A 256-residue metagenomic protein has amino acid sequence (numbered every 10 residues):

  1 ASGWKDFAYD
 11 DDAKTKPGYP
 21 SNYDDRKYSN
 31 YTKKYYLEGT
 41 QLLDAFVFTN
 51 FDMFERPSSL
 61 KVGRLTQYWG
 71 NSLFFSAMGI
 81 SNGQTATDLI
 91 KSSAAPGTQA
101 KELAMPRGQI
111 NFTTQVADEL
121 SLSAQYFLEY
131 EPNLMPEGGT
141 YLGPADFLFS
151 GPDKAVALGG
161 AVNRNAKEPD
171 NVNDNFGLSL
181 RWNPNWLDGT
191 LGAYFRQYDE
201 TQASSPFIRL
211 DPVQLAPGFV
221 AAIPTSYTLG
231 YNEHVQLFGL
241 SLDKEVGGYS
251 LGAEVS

Functional and structural regions predicted by a protein language model:
S2-W4, Y9-D146, Y198: Outer membrane beta-barrel
K33-L37, P96-Q99, N165-P169, Y227-Y231: Outer-membrane beta-barrel domain signature
E38-L43, A104-G108, V172-F176, H234-F238 (+1 more regions): Residues that define the transmembrane beta-barrel architecture of outer-membrane proteins
D44-T49, I110-T114, L178-W182, A193 (+2 more regions): Residues on the lipid-exposed face of transmembrane beta-strands in outer-membrane beta-barrel proteins
F54-S58, E119-L122, L187-L191, G248-G252: Repeated loop/turn-to-beta-strand initiation elements of outer-membrane beta-barrel proteins
N82-I90, P144-K154, P212-V220: Surface-exposed loop/turn segments flanking beta-strands in extracellular/periplasmic regions
E102-P206: Extended catalytic-interface subdomain
S205, L210-S256: Long, K/E/R/D-enriched contiguous segments that form extended
